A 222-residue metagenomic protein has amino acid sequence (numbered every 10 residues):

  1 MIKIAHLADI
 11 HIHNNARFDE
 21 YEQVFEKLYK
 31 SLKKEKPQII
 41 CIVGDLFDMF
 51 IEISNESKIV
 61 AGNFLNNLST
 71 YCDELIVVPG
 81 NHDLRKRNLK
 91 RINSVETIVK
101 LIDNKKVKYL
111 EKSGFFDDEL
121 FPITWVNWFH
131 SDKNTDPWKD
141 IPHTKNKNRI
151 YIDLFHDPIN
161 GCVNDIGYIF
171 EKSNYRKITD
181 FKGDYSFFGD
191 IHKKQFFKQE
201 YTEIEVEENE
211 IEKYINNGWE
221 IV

Functional and structural regions predicted by a protein language model:
I2-I4, I39, F121-P122, I150-I152 (+1 more regions): Structural motif
I2-K3, I10, N14-F115, T179: Core catalytic region of metal-dependent phosphoesterases/phosphodiesterases, especially metallo-beta-lactamase-like
A8-I12, D45-F47, N81-D83, N127-F129 (+3 more regions): Active-site metal-binding loops of divalent metal-dependent hydrolases
S31-L32, L68, I141-K145, Y214: Hydrophobic helix-cap positions at the C-terminus of alpha-helices in RecA-like/P-loop ATPase nucleotide-binding cores
K36, Y71, E119, N146-R149 (+1 more regions): Residue-level preference for short coil/turn positions at secondary-structure junctions
I76-V78, W125, L154, F187-F188: A structural signal for short, well-ordered beta-strand segments and their strand-loop junctions that often border
D83-K177: Conserved catalytic scaffold of divalent metal-dependent phosphoesterases
I159-N160, D165-E208, K213-N216, E220-V222: Conserved beta-sheet core of the metallophosphoesterase superfamily
